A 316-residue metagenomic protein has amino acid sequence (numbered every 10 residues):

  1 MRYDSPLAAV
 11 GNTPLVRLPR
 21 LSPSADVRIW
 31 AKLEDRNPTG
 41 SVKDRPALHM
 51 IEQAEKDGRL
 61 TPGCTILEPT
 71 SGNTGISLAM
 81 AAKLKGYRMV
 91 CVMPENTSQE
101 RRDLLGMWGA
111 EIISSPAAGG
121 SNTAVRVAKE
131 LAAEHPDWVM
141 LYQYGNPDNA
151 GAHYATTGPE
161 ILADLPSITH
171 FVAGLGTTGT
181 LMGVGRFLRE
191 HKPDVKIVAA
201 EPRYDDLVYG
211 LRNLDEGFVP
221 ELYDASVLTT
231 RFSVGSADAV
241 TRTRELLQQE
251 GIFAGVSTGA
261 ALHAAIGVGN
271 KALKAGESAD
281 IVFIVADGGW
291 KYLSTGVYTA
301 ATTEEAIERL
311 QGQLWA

Functional and structural regions predicted by a protein language model:
M1-A316: PLP-dependent amino-acid enzyme catalytic core
